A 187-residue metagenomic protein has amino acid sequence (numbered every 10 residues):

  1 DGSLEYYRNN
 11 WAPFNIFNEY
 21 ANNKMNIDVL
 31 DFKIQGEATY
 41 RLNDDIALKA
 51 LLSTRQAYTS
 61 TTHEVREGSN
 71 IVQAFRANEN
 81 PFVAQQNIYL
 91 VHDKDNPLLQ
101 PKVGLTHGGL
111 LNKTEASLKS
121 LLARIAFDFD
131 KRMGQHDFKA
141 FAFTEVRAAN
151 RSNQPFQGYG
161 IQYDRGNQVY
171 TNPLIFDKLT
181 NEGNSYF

Functional and structural regions predicted by a protein language model:
D1-F14, E67-K102, S152-Y186: Surface-exposed loop/turn segments flanking beta-strands in extracellular/periplasmic regions
I16-H63, H107-P155, S185-F187: Outer-membrane beta-barrel transmembrane strands
